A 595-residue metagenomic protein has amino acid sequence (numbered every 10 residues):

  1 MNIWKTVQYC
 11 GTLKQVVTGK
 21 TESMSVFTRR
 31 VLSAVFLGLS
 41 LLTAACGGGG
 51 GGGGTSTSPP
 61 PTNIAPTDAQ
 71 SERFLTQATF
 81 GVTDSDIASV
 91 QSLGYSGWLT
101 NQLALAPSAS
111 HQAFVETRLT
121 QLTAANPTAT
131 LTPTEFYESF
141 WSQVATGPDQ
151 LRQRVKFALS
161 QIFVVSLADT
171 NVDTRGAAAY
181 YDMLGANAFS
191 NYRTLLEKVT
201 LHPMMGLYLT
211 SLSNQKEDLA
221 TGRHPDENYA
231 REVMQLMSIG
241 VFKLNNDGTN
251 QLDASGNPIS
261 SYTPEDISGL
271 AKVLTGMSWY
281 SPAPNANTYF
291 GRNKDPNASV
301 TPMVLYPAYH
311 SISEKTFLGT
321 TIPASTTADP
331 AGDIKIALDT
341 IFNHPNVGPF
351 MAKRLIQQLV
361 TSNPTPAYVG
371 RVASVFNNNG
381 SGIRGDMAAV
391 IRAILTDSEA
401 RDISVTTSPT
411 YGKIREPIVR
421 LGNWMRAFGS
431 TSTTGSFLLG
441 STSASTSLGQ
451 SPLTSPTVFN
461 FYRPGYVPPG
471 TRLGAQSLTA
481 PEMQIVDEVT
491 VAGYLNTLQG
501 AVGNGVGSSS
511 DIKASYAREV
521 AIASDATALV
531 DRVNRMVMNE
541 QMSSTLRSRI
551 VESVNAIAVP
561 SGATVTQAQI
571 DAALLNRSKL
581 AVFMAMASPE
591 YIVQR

Functional and structural regions predicted by a protein language model:
T6-V35: Bacterial N-terminal signal peptides that target proteins for export
L37-I64: Bacterial Sec-dependent N-terminal signal peptides
P61-A69, L131-T132, T146-Q153, H224 (+4 more regions): Structural motif
P61-T67, R73, A78-V82, V90: Extreme N-terminal leader/anchor segments
E72, T76-T79, A125, H344 (+3 more regions): Flexible, low-complexity segments enriched for small/polar residues
D84-N187: N-terminal accessory alpha/beta regions
Q91, P133-F140, V172-S430: Active-site substrate-binding loop specific to GH73 endo-beta-N-acetylglucosaminidase modules in bacterial autolysins
Q153-V155, Y192-T194, M387-V390, R577-A581: Alpha-helical scaffolds flanking conserved acidic
